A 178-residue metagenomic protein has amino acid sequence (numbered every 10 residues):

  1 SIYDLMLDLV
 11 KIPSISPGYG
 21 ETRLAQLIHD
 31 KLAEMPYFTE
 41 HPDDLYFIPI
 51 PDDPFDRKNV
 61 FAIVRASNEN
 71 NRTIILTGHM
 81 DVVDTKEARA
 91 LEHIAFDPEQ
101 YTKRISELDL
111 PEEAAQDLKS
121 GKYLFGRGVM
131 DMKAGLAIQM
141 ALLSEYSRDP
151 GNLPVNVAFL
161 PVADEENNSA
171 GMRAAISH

Functional and structural regions predicted by a protein language model:
S1-R127, R148-V155: Acidic/His- and Gly-rich active-site-bordering loop/insert found across diverse amide/peptide-bond hydrolases
Y123-H178: Acidic/histidine-rich catalytic neighborhood of metal-dependent amide-processing enzymes
